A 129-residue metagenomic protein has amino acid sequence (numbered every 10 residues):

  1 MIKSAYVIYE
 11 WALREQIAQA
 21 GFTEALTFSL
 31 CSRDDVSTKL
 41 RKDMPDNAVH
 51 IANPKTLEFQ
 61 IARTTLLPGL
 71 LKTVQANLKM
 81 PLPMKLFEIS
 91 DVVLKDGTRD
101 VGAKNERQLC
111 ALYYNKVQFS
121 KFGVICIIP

Functional and structural regions predicted by a protein language model:
M1-P129: Extended beta-strand-rich architecture
